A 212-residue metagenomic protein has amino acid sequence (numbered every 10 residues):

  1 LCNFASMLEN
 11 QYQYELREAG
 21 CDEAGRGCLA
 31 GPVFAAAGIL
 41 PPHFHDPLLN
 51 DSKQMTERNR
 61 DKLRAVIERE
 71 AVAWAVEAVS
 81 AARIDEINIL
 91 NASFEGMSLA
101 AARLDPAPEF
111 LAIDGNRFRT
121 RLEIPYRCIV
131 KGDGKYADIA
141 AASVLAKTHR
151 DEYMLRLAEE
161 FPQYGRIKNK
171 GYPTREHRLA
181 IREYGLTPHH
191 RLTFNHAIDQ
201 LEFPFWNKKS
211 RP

Functional and structural regions predicted by a protein language model:
C2-P212: RNase H-like, Mg2+-dependent phosphodiesterase core, and more generally RNA phosphate-backbone-engaging helix-loop
